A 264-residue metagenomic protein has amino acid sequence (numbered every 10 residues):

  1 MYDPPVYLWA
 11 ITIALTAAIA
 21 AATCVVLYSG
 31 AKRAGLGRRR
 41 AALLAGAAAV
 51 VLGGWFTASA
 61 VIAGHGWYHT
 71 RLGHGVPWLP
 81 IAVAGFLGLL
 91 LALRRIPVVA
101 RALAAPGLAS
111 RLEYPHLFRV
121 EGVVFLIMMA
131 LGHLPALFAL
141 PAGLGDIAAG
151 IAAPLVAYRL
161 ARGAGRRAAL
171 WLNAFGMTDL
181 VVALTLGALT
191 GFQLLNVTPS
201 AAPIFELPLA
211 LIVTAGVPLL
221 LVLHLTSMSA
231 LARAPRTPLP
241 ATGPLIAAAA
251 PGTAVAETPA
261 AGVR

Functional and structural regions predicted by a protein language model:
M1-A22, T70-A84: Hydrophobic transmembrane alpha-helical segments in integral membrane proteins
A14-T23, I81-R95, A148-V156, L211-A230: Hydrophobic cores of alpha-helical transmembrane segments in multi-pass inner/ER membrane proteins, independent
C24-K32, A63-G66, G85-L108, V123-I127 (+1 more regions): Internal transmembrane alpha-helix with an interfacial aromatic "cap," most often the third helix
Y28-A34, S59-T70, F125-L134, A188-L194: Juxtamembrane "helix-exit" motif on the non-cytosolic side of transmembrane helices
A45-L91, P97-A100, A104: Early transmembrane hairpin module of multi-pass membrane proteins
I96-G165: Membrane-proximal helix-loop-helix units in multi-pass membrane proteins
A168-T185: Hydrophobic alpha-helical membrane-insertion segments
F192-I212: Short, membrane-exposed interhelical loops at transmembrane-helix boundaries
